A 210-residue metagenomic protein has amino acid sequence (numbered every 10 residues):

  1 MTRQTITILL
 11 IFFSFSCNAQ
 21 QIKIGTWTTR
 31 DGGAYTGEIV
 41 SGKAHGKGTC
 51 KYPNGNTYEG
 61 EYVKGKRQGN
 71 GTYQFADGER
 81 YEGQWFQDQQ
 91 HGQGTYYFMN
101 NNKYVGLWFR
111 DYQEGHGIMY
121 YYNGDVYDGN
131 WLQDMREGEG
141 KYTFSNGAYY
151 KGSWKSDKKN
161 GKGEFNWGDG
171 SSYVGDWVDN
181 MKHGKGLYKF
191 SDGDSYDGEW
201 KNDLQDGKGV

Functional and structural regions predicted by a protein language model:
Q4-F15: Sec-dependent N-terminal signal peptides
G25-T26: A structural motif
A34-H45, T57-Q68, R80-H91, K103-E114 (+4 more regions): Conserved anchor residues at repeat-unit boundaries in beta-strand-based tandem repeats, strongest for the MORN repeat
T49, T72, T95, I118 (+4 more regions): Extracellular beta-strand solenoid repeats
